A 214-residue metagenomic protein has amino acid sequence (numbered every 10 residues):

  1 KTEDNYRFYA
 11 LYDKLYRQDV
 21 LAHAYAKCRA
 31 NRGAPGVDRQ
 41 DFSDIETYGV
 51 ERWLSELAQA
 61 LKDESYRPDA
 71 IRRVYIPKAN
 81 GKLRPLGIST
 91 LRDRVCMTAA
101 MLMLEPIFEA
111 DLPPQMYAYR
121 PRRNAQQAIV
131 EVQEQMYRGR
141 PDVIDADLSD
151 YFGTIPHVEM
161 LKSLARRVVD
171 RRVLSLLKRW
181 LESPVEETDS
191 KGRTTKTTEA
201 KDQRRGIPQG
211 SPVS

Functional and structural regions predicted by a protein language model:
K1-E51: Non-catalytic, polymerase-adjacent accessory regions of viral genome-replication enzymes
Y6-Y9, D19-A22, R39-Q40, E51 (+8 more regions): Non-catalytic, well-ordered alpha-helical scaffold segments
D13-Y16, R29-A30, A34, E105 (+2 more regions): Amphipathic alpha-helical interaction elements
K14, I45-E46, I88-L91, Y119-R123 (+1 more regions): Conserved, non-catalytic sequence blocks in retroelement Pol enzymes and Pol-derived host proteins
W53-E56, A60-Y75, A79, D111-S214: Conserved polymerase palm-domain catalytic core
L83-L112, Q203-S214: Conserved pre-motif C helix in the palm subdomain of viral-like polymerases
